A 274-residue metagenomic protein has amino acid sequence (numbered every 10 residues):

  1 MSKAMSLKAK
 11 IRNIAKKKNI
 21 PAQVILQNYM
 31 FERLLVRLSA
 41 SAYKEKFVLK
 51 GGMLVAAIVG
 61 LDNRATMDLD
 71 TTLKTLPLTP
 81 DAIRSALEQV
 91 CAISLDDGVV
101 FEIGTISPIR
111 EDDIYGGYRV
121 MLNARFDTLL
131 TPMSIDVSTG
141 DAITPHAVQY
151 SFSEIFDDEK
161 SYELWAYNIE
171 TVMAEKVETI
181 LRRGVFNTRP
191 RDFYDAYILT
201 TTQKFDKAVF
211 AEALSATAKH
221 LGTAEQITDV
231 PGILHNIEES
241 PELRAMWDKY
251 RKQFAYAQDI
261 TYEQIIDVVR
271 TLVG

Functional and structural regions predicted by a protein language model:
M1-F47, A56-A65, L69-G274: Structured mid-to-C-terminal alpha-helical surface segments
